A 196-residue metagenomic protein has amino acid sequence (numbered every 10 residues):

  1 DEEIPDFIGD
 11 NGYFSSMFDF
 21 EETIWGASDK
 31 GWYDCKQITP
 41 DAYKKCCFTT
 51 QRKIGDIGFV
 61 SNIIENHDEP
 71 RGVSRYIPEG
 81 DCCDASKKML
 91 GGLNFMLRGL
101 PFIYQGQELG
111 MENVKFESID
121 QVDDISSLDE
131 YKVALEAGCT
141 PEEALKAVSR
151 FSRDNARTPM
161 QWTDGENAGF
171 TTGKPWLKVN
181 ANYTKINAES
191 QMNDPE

Functional and structural regions predicted by a protein language model:
D1-E196: Active-site and adjacent substrate-binding regions of carbohydrate-active enzymes
